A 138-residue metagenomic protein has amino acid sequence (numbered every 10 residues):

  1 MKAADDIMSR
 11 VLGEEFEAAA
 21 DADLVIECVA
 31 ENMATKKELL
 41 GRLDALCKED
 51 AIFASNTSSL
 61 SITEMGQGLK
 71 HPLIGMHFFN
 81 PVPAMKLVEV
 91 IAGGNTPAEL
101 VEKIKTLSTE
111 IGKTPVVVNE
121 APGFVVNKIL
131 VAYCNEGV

Functional and structural regions predicted by a protein language model:
M1-D23, M33-A34, E38, L46: Conserved N-terminal Rossmann-fold NAD(P) cofactor-binding segment
L12, I26, I74-M76, V116: Hydrophobic/aromatic beta-strand patches that form the interior of the parallel beta-sheet core in alpha/beta enzyme
G13-E15, S55-T57, N119: Short loop/edge segments at beta-strand edges and connector loops that shape dinucleotide/nucleotide cofactor-binding
A20, A34, L60, F124 (+1 more regions): Short alpha-helical
D23-L24, I52: Short, Asp-centered acidic motifs that coordinate Mg2+ and/or phosphate in catalytic or ligand-binding sites
I26-E27, S55: Redox-cofactor binding/interface segments in oxidoreductases and associated redox assembly factors
N32-L107: Rossmann-fold NAD(P)-binding glycine/threonine-rich loop
L87-A121, N127, V131-V138: Internal alpha-helical scaffold of NAD(P)-dependent oxidoreductase catalytic cores
